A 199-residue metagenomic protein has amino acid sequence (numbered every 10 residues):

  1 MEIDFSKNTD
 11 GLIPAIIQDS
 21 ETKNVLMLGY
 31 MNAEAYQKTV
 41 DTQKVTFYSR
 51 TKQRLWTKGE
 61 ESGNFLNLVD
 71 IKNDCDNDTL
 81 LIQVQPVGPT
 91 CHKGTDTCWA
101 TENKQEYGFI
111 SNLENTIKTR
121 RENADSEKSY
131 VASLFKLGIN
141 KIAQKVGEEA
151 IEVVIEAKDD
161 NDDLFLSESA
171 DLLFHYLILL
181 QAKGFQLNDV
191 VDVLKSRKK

Functional and structural regions predicted by a protein language model:
M1-S169, L173-K199: Flexible "arm" and connector segments at domain edges
